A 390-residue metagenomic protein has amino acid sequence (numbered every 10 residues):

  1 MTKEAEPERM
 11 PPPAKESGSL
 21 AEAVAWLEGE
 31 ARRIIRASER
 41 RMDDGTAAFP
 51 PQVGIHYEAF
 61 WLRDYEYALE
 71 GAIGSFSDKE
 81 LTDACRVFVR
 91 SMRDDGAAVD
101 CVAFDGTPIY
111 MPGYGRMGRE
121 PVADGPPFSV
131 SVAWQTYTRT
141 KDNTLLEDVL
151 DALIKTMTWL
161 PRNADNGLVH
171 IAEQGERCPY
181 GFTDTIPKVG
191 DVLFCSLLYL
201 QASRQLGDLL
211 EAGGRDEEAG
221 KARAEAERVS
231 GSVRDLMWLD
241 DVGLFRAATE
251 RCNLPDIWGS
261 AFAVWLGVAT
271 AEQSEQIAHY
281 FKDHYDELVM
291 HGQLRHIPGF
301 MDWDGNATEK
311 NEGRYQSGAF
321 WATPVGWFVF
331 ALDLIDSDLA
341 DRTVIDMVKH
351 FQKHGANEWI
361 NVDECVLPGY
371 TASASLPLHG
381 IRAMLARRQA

Functional and structural regions predicted by a protein language model:
E6-F60, D83-P121, R162-D191, R228-F320 (+1 more regions): Extended glycan-interaction surfaces of carbohydrate-active proteins
E6-G18, E66-D78, F128-L145, L198-D216 (+3 more regions): Well-ordered alpha-helical scaffold segments within catalytic/enzyme domains
R63, P112-R119, Y137-E147: The substrate-binding groove and active-site-proximal loops of carbohydrate-active enzymes, especially glycoside
E80, L145-D148, A152, E218-K221 (+3 more regions): Alpha-helical positions within canonical tetratricopeptide repeat
E120-F128: N-terminal glycine-rich cofactor-binding segment that shapes the pocket for flavin-like pterin cofactors
N143-T144, D216-G220, W359-E364: Short, surface-exposed loop/turn segments at secondary-structure junctions
V149-N163: An active-site-proximal structural segment forming one wall of the substrate-binding cleft that immediately precedes
F194-L236: Active-site neighborhood of glycoside hydrolase catalytic domains
